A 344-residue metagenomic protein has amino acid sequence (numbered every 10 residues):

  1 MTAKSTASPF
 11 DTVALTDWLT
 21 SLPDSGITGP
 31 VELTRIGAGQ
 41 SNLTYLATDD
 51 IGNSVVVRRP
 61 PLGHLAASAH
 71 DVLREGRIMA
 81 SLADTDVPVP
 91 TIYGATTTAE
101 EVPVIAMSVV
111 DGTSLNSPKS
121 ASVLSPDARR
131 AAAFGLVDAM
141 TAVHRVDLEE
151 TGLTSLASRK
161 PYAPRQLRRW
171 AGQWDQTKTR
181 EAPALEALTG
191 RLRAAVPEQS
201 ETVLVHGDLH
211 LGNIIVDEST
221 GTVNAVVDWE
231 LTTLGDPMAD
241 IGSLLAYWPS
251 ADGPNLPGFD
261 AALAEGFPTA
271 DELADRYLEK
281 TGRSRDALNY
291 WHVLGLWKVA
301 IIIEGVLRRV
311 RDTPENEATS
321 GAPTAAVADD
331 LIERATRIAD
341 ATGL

Functional and structural regions predicted by a protein language model:
M1-I27: Juxta-kinase regulatory segment immediately upstream of eukaryotic protein kinase catalytic domains
E32-L204, E218: ATP-binding pocket architecture of kinase catalytic cores
A157-S158, R283-G295: All-alpha amphipathic helical-bundle segments outside canonical DNA-binding/catalytic cores that form hydrophobic
L204-H206, L211: Catalytic-loop of the protein kinase fold
I214-V216: Hydrophobic residue at the +6 position relative to the catalytic HRD Asp in the kinase catalytic loop
V227-T232: Activation of the activation-loop gatekeeper triad in protein kinase-fold domains
A239-T281, G295-T313: Active-site activation/catalytic loop segments of kinase-like enzymes and analogous catalytic loops in related
R283-A287, I301-L344: Helical subdomain adjoining the active site within ATP-dependent kinase catalytic cores
